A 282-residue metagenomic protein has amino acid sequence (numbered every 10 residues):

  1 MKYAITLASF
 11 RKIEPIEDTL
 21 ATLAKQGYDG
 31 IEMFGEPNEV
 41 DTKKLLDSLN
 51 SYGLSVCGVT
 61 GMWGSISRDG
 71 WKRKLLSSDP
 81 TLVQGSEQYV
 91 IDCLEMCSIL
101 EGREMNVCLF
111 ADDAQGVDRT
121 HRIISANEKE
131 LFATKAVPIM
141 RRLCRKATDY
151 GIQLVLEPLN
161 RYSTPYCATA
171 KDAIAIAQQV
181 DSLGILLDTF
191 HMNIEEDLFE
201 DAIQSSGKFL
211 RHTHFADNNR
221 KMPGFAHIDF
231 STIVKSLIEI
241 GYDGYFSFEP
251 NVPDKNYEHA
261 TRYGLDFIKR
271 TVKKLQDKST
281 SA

Functional and structural regions predicted by a protein language model:
M1-A4, S9-G27, E39, K44 (+5 more regions): Histidine-acidic metal/acid-base catalytic patches
M1-L7, M62-L75, L109-I123: N-terminal small/glycine-rich loop or linker at the start of catalytic domains across soluble metabolic enzymes
D29-G30, S55, R103-E104, Q153 (+1 more regions): Residue-level detector of anion-binding/catalytic polar loops
G35, L156, L187: Short loop/edge segments at beta-strand edges and connector loops that shape dinucleotide/nucleotide cofactor-binding
D41-T60, A126: Short acidic, glycine/proline-enriched helix-loop-strand junctions
S55-S65, V107-C108, G207-D217: Non-cysteine beta-strand/loop elements that form the S-adenosyl-L-methionine
L75-L76, P223: Short clusters of hydrophobic/aromatic residues that line enzyme substrate/ligand-binding pockets
L76-G184: Active-site acidic/histidine proton-transfer and metal-coordination neighborhood in alpha/beta enzyme cores
